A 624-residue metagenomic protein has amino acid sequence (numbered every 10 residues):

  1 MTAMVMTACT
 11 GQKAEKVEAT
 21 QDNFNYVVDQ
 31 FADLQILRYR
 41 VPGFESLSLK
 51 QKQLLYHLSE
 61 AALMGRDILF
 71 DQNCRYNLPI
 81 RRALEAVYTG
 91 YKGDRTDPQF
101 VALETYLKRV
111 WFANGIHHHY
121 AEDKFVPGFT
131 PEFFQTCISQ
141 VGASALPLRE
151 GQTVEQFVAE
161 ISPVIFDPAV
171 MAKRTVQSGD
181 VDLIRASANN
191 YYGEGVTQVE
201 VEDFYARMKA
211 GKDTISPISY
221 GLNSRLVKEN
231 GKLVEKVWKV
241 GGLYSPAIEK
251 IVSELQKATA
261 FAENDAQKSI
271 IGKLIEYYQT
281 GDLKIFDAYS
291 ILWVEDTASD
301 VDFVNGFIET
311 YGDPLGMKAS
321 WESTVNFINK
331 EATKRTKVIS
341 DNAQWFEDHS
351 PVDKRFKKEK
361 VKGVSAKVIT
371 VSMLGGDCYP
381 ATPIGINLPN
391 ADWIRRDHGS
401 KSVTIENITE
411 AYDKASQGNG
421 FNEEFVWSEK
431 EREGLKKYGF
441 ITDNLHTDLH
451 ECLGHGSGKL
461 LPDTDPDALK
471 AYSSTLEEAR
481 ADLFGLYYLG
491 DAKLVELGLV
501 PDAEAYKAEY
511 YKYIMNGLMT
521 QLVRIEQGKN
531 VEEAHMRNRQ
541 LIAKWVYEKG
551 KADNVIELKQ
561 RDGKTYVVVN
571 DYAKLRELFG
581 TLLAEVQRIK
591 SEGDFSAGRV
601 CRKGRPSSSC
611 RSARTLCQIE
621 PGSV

Functional and structural regions predicted by a protein language model:
M1-A3: Sec-dependent N-terminal signal peptides
V5-A8: C-terminal motif of bacterial Sec signal peptides marking the signal peptidase cleavage site
T10-Q12: Bacterial signal peptide processing site
F24-V252: Noncatalytic N-terminal accessory/assembly modules of large enzymes
D29, D33-L54, A172-T475, A479 (+2 more regions): Fold-level signature of zinc-dependent metallopeptidase catalytic domains
R66-D71, R95-T96, A266-I271, V495-Y506: Surface-exposed patches in mature extracellular/periplasmic domains of secreted proteins
L486-I589: Long, well-structured alpha-helical subdomains associated with metal-dependent extracellular/ecto-lumenal hydrolases
N570-V624: Extended, compositionally biased alpha-helical segments that mediate assembly or anchoring
